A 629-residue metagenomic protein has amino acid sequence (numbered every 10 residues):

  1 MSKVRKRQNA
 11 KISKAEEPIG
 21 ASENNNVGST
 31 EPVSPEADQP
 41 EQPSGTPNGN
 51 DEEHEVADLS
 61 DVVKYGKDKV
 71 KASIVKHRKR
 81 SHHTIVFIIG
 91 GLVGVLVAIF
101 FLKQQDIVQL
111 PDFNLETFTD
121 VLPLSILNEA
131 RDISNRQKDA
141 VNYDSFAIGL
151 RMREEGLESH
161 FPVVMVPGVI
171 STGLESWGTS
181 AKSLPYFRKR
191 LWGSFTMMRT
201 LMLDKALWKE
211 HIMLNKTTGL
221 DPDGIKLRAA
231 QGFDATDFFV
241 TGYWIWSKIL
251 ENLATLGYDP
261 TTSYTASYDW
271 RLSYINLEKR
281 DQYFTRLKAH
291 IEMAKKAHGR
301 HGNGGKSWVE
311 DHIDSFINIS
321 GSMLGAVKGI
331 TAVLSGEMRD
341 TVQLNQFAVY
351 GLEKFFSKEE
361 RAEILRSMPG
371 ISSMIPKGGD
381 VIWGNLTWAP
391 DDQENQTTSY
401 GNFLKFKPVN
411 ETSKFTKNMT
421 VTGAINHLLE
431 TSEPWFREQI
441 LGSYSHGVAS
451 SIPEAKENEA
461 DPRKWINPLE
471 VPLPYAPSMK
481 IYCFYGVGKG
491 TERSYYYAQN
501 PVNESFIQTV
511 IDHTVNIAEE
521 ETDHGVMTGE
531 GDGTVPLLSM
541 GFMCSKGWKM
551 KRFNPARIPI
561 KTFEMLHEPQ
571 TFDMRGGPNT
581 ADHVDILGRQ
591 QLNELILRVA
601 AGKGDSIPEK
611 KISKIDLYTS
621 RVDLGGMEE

Functional and structural regions predicted by a protein language model:
S2-L352, M374-P376, D380-Y400, N410 (+6 more regions): N-terminal non-catalytic accessory region
R80, A229-F233, P260-Y264, Y268-N276 (+4 more regions): Alpha/beta-hydrolase fold catalytic core
L150, E359-R361, D512-V515, T571: Intrinsically disordered, low-complexity segments enriched in polar/charged residues with Gly/Pro, especially when
V349-R366: Extended charged low-complexity segments that act as oligomerization/scaffolding linkers
